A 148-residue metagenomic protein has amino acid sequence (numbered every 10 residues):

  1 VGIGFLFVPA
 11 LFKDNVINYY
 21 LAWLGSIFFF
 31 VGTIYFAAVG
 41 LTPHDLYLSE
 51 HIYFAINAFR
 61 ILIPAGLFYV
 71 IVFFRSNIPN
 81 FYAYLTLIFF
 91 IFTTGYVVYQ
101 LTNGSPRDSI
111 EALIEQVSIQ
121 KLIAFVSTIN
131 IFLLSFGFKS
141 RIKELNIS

Functional and structural regions predicted by a protein language model:
V1, I52-I63, E115-S127: Alpha-helical transmembrane segments of polytopic membrane proteins
V1-K13, Y20-A22, A37-L48, I52: Early transmembrane hairpin module of multi-pass membrane proteins
G2-G4, G25-I27, G32, V117 (+1 more regions): Glycine-centered flexibility motif
A10-L11, S26, S105: N-proximal short alpha-helices
V16-W23, L46-Y53, N77, D108-S118: Juxtamembrane loop-transmembrane helix junctions in multi-pass integral membrane proteins, especially the extracellular
I17-F30, F81-T86: Interfacial segments of alpha-helical transmembrane regions
F29-F74: Membrane-proximal helix-loop-helix units in multi-pass membrane proteins
Y69-S148: Terminal transmembrane helical module of multi-pass membrane proteins
